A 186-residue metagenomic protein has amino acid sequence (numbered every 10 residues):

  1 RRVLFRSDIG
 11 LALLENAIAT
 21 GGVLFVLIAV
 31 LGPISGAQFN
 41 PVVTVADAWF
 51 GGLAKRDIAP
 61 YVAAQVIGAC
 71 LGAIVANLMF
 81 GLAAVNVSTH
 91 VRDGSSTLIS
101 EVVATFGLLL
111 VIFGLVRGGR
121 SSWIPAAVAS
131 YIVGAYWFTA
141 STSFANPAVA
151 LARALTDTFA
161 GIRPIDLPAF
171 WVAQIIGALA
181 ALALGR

Functional and structural regions predicted by a protein language model:
R1-R186: Membrane-interface helix-loop junctions and terminal tails of multi-pass membrane proteins
